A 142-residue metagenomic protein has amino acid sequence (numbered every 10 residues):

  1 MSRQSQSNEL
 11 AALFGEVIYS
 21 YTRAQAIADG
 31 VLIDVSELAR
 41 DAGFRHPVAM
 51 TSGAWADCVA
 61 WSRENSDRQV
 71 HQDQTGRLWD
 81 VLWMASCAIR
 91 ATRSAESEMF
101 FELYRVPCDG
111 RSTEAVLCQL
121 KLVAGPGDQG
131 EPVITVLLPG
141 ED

Functional and structural regions predicted by a protein language model:
M1-A95: N-terminal "domain-start" segment
M1-Q4, L138-D142: Short intrinsically disordered terminal tails
C58-E141: Functional cores of ribonucleases/endoribonucleases
